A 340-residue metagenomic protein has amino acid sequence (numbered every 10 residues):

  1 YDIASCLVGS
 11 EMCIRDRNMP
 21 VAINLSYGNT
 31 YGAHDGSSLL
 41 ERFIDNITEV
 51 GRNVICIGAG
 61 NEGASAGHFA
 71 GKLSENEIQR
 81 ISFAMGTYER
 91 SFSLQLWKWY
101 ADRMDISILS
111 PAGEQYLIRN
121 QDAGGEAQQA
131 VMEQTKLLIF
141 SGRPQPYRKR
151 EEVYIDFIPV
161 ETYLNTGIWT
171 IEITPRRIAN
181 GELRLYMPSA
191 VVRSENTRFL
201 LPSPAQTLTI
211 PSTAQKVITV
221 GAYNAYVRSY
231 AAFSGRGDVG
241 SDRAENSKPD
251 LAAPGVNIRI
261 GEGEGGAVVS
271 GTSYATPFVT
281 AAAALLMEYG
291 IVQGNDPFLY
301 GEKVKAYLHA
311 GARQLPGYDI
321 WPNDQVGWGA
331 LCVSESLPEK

Functional and structural regions predicted by a protein language model:
Y1-I3, L7-I14: Short, small-residue-biased leader/transition segments that mark boundaries at the very start of proteins
E11, R103-D105, A112, G255-W321: Hydrolase catalytic cores
N24-S26, I55-G60, V220-G221: Active-site neighborhood of phospho(di)ester-bond hydrolases with catalytic His/Asp-centered motifs
V50-R52, R90-F92, A101-D102, T213-K216 (+3 more regions): Subtilisin-like serine protease catalytic core
I55-A130: Polar, glycine-rich mid-to-C-terminal structural blocks that act as macromolecule-binding/assembly scaffolds
A112-Q121, A222-P277, E335: Catalytic-core environment of secreted peptidases
T135-E172, R176, R184-P188: Beta-sandwich interaction modules
L164-I168, P175-P211, Q215-V217, Y226-R228: Exposed low-complexity, polar/acidic, P/S/T/G-rich flexible segments that act as propeptides, protease-susceptible
